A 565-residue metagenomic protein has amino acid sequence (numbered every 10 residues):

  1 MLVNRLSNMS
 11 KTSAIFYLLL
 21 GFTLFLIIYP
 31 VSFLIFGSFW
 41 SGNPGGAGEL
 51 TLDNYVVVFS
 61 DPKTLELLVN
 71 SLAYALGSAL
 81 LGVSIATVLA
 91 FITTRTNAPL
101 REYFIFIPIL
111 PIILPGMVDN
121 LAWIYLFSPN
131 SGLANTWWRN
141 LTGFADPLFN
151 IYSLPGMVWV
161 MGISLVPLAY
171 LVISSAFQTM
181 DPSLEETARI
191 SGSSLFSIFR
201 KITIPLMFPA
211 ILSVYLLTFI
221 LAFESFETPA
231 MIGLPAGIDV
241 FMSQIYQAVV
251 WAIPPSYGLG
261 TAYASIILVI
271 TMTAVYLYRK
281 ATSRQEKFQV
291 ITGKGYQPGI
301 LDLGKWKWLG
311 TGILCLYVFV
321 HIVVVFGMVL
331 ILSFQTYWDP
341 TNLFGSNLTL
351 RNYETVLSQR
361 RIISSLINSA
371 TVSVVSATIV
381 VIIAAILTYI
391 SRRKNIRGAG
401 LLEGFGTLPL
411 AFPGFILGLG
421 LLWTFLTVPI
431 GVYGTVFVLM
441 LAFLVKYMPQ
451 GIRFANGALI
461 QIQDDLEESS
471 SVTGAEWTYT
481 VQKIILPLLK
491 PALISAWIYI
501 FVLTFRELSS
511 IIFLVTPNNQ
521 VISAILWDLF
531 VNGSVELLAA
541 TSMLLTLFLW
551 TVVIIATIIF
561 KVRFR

Functional and structural regions predicted by a protein language model:
M1-M9: Short, Lys/Arg-rich, polar N-terminal cytosolic tail immediately upstream of the first transmembrane signal-anchor
L2, Y276-I313: Alpha-helical transmembrane segments of integral membrane proteins
V3-N4, I190, I559-R565: Short, charged juxtamembrane terminal tails flanking transmembrane helices
K11-P44, V56-Q178, L206-E227, M231-G233 (+9 more regions): Membrane-water interface segments at the C-terminal ends of transmembrane alpha-helices in multi-pass inner-membrane
G48-T51, N130, I173-E186, L195 (+6 more regions): Transmembrane helix boundary and interhelical loop/hinge segments in multi-pass membrane proteins
T96, M180-M207, K394, E468-L489 (+1 more regions): Short helix-to-coil transition segments within interhelical loops that connect adjacent transmembrane helices
S128, E227-P254, T341-S346, L508-V535: Glycine-rich helix-loop "coupling/hinge" segments at transmembrane-helix boundaries in multipass transporters
L184, E286-P298, L466, A475 (+1 more regions): Short cytosolic juxtamembrane segments of multi-pass membrane proteins
